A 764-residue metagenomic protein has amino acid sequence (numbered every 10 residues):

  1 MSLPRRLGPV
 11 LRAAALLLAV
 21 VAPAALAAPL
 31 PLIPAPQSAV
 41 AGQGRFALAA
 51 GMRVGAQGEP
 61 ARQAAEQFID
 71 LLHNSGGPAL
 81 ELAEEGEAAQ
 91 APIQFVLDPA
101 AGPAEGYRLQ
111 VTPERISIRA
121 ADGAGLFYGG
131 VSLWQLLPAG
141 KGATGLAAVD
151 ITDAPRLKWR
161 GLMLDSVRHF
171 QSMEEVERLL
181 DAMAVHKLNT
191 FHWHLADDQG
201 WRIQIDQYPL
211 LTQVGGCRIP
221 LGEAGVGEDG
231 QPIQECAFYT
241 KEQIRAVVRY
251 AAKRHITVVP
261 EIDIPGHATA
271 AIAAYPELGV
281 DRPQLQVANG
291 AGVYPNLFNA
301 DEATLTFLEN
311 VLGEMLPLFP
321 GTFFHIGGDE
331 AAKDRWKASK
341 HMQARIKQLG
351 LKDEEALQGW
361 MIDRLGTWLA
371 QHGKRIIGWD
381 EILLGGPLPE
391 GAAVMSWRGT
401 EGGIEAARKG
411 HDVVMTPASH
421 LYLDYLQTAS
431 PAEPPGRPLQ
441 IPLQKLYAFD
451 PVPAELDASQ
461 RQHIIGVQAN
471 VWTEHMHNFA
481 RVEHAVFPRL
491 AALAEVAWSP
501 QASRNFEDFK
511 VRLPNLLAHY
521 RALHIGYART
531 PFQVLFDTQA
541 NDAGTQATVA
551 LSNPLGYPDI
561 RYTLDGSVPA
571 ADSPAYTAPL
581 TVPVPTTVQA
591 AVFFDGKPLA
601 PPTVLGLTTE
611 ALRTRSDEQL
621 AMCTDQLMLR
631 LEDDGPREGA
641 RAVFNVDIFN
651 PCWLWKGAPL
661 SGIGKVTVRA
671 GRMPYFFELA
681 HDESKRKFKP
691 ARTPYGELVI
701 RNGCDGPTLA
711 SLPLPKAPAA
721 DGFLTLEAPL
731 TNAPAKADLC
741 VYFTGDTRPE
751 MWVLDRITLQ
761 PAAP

Functional and structural regions predicted by a protein language model:
S2-A15: Bacterial N-terminal signal peptides that target proteins for export
P4, G55, P500, R504-R637 (+4 more regions): Short, compositionally stereotyped local motifs that mark structural "simplifiers"
R12-A24: Bacterial N-terminal signal peptides
A28-W159, R481, R489, A497-L523: Contiguous, structured surface segment used for ligand recognition
A101-F323, R364, W368, Q468-V471: Feature activates predominantly on carbohydrate-active enzymes
A271-E277, Q286-N289, V293-G391, W397-E405 (+1 more regions): Active-site neighborhood of glycoside hydrolase catalytic domains
I376-A392, R398-T548: Flexible, acidic glycine-rich loops studded with aromatic residues
G606-P764: Extracytoplasmic
